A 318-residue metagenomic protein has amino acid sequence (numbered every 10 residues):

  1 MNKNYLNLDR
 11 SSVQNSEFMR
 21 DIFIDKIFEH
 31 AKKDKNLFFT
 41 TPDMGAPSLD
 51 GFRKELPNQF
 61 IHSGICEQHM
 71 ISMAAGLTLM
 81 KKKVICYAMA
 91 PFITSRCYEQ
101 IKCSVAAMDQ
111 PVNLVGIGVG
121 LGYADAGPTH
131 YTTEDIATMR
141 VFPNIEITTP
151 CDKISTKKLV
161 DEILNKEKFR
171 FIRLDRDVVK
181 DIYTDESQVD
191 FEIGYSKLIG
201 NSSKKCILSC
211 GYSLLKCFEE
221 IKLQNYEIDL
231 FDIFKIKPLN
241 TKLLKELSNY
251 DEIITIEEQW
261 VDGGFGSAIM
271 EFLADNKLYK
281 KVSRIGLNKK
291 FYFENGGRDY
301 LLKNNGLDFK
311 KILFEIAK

Functional and structural regions predicted by a protein language model:
M1-E167, F171-R173, V178, Q188: Thiamine diphosphate
D21-I22, K33, F38-T41, G45-E55 (+2 more regions): Thiamine diphosphate
